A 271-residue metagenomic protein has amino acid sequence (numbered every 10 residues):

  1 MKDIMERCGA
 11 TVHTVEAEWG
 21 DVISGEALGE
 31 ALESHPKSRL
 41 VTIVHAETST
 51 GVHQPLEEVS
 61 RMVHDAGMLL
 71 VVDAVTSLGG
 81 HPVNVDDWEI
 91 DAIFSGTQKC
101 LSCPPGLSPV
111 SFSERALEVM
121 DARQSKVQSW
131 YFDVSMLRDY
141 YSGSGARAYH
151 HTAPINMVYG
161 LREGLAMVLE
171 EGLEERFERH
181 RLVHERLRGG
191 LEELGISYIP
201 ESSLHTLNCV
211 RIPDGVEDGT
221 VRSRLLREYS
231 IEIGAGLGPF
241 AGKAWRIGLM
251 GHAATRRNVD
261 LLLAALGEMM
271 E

Functional and structural regions predicted by a protein language model:
M1-K37: PLP-dependent aminotransferase-like
I23-G79, A92, C100: Active-site phosphate-binding strand-loop segment of PLP-dependent enzymes
D86-Q98: Conserved active-site segment immediately N-terminal to the catalytic lysine that forms the internal aldimine
Q98-G189: Active-site C-terminal subdomain of aminotransferase-like
G195-I199, I231-G236: A short linear hydrophobic-aromatic micro-motif
S197-E228: Conserved PLP-binding catalytic core of the aspartate aminotransferase-like
P239, K243-E271: PLP-dependent enzyme catalytic core of the Aspartate aminotransferase-like
